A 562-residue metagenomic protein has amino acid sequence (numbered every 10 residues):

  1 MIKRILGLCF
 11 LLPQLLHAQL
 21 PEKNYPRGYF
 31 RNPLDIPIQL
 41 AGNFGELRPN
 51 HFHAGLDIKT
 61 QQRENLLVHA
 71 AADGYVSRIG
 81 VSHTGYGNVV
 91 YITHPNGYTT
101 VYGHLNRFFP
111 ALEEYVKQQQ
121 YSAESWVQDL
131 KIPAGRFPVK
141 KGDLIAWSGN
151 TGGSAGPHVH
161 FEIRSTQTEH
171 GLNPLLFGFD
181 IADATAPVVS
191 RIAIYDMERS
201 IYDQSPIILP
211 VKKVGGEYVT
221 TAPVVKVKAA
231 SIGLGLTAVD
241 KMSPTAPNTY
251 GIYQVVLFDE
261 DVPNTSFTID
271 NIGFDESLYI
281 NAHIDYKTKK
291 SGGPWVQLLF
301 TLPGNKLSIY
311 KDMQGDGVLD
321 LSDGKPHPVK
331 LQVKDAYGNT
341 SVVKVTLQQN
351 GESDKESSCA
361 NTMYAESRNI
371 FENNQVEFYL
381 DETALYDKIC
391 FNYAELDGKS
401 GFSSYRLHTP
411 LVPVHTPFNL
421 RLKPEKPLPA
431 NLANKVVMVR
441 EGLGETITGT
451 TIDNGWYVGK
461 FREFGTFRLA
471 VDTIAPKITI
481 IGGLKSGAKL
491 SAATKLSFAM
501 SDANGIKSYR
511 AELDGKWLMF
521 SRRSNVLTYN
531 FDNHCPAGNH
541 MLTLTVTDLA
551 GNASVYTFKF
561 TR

Functional and structural regions predicted by a protein language model:
M1-P26: Bacterial Sec-dependent N-terminal signal peptides
A18-T99, N106-A111, W126-G135, K140-K141 (+3 more regions): Surface-exposed, glycine-biased beta-strand/turn segments
K140, A182, Y195-Y202, I207-G351 (+3 more regions): Long, low-complexity serine/threonine/glycine- and acidic-rich segments characteristic of extracellular
A186-R191, A475-G482: Proline-enriched interdomain boundary motifs that mark the N-terminal boundary and often initiate the first structured
G216-Y218, V224-A229, L411-V414, S486-A492: Short, solvent-exposed loop/linker segments at the N-terminal edge of repeated beta-sheet extracellular domains
G235-V239, D381, R421-E425, K495-S501: Short edge beta-strand/loop segments characteristic of extracellular beta-sandwich folds
K355-S358, M363-A365, F391-V437, G483-A488: Proteolytic processing hotspots in large secreted/extracellular or virion-associated proteins and select intracellular
L411-F467, S508-R510, W517-L518: Proteolytic-maturation and junctional protease-sensitive modules
